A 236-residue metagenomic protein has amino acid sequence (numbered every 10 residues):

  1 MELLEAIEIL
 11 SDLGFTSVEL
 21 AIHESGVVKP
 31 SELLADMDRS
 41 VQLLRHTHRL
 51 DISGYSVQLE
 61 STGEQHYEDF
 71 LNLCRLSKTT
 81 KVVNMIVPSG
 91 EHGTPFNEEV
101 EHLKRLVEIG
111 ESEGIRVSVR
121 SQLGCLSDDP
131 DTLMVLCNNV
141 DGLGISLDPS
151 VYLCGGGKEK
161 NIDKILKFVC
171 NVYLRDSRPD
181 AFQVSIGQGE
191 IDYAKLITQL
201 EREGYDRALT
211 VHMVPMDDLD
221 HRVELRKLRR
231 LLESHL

Functional and structural regions predicted by a protein language model:
M1-S17, R39-L44, H48, C74 (+3 more regions): Histidine-acidic metal/acid-base catalytic patches
E2-I7, I22-E24, S53-G54: Alpha/beta catalytic barrel-like cores
L4-E8, H46-D51, E60-L147, L153-C154 (+1 more regions): Active-site acidic/histidine proton-transfer and metal-coordination neighborhood in alpha/beta enzyme cores
T16-I22, D51-S56, V83-V87, T210: Short, well-structured secondary-structure segments
E19-L43, G93-T94: Glycine-rich, proline-tolerant flexible connector loops at the mouths of alpha/beta enzymes
A21-S25, V57-E60, S89-H92, R120-G124 (+3 more regions): Active-site beta-loop-alpha junctions enriched in small/polar residues
K29-L33, E64-E68, F96-E98, E159 (+2 more regions): Short, solvent-exposed loop/turn segments at secondary-structure boundaries
S53, L123, I186-Q188: Short glycine-rich loop/turn motifs that provide flexible caps or phosphate-binding loops at active sites
